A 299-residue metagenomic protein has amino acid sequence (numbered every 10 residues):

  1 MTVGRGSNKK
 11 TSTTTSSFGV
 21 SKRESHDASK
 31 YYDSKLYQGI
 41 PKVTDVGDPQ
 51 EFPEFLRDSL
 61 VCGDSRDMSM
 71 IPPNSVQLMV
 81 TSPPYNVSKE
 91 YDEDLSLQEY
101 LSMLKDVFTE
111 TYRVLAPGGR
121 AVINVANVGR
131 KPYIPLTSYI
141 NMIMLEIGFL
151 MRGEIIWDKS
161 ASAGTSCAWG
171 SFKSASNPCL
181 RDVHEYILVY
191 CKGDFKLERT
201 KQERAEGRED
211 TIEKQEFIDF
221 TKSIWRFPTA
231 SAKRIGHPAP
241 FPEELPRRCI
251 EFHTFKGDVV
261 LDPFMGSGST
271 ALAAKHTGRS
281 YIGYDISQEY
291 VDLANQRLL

Functional and structural regions predicted by a protein language model:
M1-L293: Core catalytic lobe of class I
N295-L299: C-terminal helical cap(s) of enzyme catalytic domains, especially alpha/beta-barrels
